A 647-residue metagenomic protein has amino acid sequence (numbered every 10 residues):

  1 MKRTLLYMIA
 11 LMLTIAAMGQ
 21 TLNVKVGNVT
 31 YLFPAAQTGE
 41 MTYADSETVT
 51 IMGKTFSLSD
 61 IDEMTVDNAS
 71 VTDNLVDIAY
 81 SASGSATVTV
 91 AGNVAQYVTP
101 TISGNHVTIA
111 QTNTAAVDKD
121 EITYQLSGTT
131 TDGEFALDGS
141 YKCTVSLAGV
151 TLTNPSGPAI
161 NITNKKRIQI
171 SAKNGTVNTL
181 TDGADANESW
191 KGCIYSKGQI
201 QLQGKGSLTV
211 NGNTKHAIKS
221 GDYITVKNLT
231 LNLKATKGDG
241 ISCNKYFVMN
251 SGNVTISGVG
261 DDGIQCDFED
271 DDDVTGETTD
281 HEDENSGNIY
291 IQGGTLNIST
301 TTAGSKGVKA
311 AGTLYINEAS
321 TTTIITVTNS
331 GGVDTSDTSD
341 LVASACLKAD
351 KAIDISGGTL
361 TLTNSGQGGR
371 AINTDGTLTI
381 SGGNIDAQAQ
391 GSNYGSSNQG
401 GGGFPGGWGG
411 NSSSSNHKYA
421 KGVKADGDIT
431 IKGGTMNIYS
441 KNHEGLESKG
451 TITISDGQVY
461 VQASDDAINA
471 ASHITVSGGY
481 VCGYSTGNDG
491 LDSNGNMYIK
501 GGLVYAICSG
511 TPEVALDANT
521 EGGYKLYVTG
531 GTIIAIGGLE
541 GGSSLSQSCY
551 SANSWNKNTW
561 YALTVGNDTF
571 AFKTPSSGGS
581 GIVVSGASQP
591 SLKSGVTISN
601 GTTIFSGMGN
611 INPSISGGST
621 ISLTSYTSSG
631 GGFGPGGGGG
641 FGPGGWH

Functional and structural regions predicted by a protein language model:
M1-M8, G19: Positively charged n-region of N-terminal signal peptides that target proteins for export
A17-V24: Boundary at the C-terminal end of the N-terminal hydrophobic targeting segment
Y31-F33, F56, F570: Short, isolated positions in well-ordered beta-strands
P34-Y43, S57-A69: Structured surface patches comprising rigid loops and adjacent beta-strands/short helices at the edges of well-ordered
T50-I51: Soluble extracellular-acting proteins and domains
D67-H647: A composition-driven surface/loop motif
